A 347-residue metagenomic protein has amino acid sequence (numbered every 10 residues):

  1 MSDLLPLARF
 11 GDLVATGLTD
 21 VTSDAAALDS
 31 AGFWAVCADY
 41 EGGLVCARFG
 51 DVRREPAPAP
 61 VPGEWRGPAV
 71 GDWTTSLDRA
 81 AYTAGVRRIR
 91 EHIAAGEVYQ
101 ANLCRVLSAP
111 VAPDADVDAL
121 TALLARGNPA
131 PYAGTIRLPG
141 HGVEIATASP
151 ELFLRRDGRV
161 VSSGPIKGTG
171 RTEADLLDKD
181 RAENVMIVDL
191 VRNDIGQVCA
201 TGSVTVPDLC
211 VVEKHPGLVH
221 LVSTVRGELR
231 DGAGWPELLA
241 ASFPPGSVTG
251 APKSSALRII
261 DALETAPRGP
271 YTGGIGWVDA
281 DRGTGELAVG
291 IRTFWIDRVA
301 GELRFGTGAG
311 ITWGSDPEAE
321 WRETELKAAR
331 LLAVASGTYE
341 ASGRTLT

Functional and structural regions predicted by a protein language model:
M1-T347: Extended alpha-helical targeting/anchoring segments, especially N-terminal organellar/secretory targeting helices
